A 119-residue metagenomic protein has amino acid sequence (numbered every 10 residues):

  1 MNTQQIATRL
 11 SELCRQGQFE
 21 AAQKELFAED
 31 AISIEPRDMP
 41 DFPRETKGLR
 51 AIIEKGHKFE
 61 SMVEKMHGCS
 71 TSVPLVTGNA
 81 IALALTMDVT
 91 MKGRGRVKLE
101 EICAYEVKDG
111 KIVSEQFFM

Functional and structural regions predicted by a protein language model:
M1-D30: Short acidic-aromatic low-complexity motifs
M1-N2, L10, A31, D38 (+2 more regions): Generic signal for short, ordered secondary-structure residues within or immediately flanking folded domains
T3, A7, Q16, L49-I52 (+2 more regions): A structural signal for well-ordered alpha-helical scaffolds and beta->alpha junctions
Q4, L10-L13, K47-L49, S61-V63 (+1 more regions): A short linear-motif detector with a strong N-terminal bias
A7-T8, Q16, R37-P40, T90: Residue-level detector of alpha-helix boundaries and kinks
K24-S72: A solvent-exposed, acidic/Ser-Thr-rich amphipathic alpha-helical stretch
I53-M119: A beta-strand edge to alpha-helix "cap/lid" segment located at domain peripheries
